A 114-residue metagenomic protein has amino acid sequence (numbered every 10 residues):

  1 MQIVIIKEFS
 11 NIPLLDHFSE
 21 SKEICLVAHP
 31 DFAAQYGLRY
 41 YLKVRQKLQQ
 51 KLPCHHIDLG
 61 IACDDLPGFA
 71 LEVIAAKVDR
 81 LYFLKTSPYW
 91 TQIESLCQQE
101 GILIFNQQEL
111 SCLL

Functional and structural regions predicted by a protein language model:
Q2-I6, K22-A28, I57-C63, R80-F83 (+2 more regions): Hydrophobic faces of well-ordered beta-strands that scaffold small-molecule active sites in alpha/beta enzyme cores
E8-S10, L66: Helix N-cap/beta->alpha junction signal
S10-P13, A33-Q46, K85-Q99: Active-site-adjacent beta->alpha loops and helix N-cap segments on the catalytic face of soluble alpha/beta enzymes
L14-L15, V73: Conserved, mostly hydrophobic/aromatic
L15-S21: Glycine-rich phosphate/diphosphate-binding loops that line cofactor/substrate pockets in enzymes
V27-A76: N-terminal active-site wall of soluble small-molecule enzyme domains
